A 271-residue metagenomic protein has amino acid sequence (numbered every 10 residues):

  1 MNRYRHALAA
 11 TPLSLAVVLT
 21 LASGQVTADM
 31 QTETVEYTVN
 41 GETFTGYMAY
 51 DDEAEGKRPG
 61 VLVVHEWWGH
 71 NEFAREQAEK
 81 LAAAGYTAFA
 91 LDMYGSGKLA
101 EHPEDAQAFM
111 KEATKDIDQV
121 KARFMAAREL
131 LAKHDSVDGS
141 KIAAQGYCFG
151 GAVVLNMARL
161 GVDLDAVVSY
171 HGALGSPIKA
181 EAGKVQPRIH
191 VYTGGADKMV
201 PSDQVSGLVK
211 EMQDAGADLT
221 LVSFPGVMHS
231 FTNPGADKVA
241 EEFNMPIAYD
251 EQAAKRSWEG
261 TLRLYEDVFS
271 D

Functional and structural regions predicted by a protein language model:
A10-A22: Bacterial N-terminal signal peptides
T34-S136, P234-A248: Serine-hydrolase catalytic machinery in alpha/beta-hydrolase-like enzymes
Q77, P201-M212: Short alpha-helix in the alpha/beta-hydrolase fold that links the catalytic acid
Y86, M93, G172, F224-G226: Active-site loop/turn elements of alpha/beta-hydrolase fold enzymes, especially the short glycine-/histidine-rich
F124-V185: Primarily recognizes the serine-hydrolase "nucleophile elbow" in alpha/beta-hydrolase and SGNH/GDSL folds
V185, V191-T193, D197: Short beta-strand/loop motif that positions the catalytic acidic residue of the alpha/beta-hydrolase fold
A196-V200, H229: Acidic catalytic loop of the alpha/beta-hydrolase fold
Q213, D218-D271: C-terminal catalytic histidine-bearing segment of alpha/beta-hydrolase fold enzymes
